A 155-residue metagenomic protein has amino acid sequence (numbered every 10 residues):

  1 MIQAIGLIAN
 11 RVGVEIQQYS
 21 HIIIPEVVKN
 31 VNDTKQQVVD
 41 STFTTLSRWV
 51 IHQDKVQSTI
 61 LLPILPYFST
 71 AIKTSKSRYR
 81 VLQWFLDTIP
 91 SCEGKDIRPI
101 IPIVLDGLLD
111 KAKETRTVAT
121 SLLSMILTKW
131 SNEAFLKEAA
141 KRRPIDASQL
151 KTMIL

Functional and structural regions predicted by a protein language model:
M1-L155: Extended, low-complexity, acidic/polar intrinsically disordered regions that flank or interrupt HEAT/TOG/ARM solenoid
